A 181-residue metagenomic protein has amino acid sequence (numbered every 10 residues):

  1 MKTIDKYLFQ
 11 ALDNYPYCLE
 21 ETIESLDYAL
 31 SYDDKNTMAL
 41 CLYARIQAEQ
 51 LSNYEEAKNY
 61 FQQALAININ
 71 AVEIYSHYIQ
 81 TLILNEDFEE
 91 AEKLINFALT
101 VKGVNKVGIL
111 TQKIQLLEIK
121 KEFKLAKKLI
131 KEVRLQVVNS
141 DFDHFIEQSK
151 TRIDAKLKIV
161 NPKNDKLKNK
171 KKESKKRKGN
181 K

Functional and structural regions predicted by a protein language model:
K2-D5, T37-M38, V72-E73, K106-V107 (+1 more regions): Helix-start (N-cap) detector for alpha-helical repeat units in TPR-like alpha-solenoids, especially tetratricopeptide
K2-Y32, A48: Alpha-helical segment of the N-proximal tetratricopeptide repeat
Q10, Y43-A44, Y78, Q112-K113 (+1 more regions): Structural register within alpha-helical repeat arrays
Y15-S25, L51-Q63, N85-F97, E122-K128: Structural signature of tandem alpha-helical TPR/SEL1-like repeats, specifically the intra-repeat loop/turn
Y28-Y32, Q62-A66, N96-V101, L135: Conserved structural position within tetratricopeptide repeats
D34, I69, G103-V104, V138: Short coil turns that delineate tetratricopeptide repeat
A126-K181: Terminal, low-structured helical/coil segments at or just beyond the last alpha-helical repeat
